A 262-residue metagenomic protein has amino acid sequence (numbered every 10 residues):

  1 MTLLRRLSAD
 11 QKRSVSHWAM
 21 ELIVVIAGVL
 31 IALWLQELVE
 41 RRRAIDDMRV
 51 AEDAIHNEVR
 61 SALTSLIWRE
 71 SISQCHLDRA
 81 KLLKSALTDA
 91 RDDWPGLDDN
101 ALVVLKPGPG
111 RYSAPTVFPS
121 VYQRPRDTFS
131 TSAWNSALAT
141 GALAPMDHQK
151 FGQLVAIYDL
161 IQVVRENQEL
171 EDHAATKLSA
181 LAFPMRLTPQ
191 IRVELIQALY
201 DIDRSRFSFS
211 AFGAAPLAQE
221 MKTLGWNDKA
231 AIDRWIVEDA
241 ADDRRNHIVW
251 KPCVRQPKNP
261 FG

Functional and structural regions predicted by a protein language model:
M1-S16, E37-G262: Long, hydrophobic alpha-helical segments that serve as membrane-spanning/inserting helices
E21-W34: Hydrophobic membrane-insertion alpha-helices, especially the h-region of bacterial N-terminal signal peptides
